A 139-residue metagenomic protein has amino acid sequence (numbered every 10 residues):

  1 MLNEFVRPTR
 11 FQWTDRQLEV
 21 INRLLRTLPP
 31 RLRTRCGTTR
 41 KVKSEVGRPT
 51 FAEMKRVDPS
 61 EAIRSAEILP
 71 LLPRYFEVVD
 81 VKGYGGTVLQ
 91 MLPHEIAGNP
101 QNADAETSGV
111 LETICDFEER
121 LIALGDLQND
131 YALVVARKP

Functional and structural regions predicted by a protein language model:
M1-K41: Conserved class I S-adenosyl-L-methionine
F5, F11, F51, Y75-F76 (+1 more regions): Phenylalanine-focused residue identity feature
F11-Q12, M54, V134-P139: A short, terminal or domain-edge coil/loop segment
V20-T27, T34-R35, M54-E61, E106-I122: Charged, low-complexity, helix-prone segments enriched in Lys/Glu/Asp/Gln
P30-Q101: Substrate-binding/catalytic lobe of Class I Rossmann-like enzymes that use SAM or dcSAM, i.e., the mid-to-C-terminal
R74-P139: C-terminal lobe and adjacent flexible extensions of AdoMet/dcAdoMet transferase-like proteins
